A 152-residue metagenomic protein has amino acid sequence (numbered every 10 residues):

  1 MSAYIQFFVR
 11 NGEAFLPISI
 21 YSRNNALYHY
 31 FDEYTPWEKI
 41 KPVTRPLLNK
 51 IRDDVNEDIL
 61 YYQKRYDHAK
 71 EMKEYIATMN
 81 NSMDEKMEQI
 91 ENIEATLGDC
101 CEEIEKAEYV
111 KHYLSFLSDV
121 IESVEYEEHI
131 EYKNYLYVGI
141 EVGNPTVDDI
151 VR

Functional and structural regions predicted by a protein language model:
M1-R152: Acidic (Asp/Glu-rich) sequence patches and key acidic residues that form negatively charged surfaces used
